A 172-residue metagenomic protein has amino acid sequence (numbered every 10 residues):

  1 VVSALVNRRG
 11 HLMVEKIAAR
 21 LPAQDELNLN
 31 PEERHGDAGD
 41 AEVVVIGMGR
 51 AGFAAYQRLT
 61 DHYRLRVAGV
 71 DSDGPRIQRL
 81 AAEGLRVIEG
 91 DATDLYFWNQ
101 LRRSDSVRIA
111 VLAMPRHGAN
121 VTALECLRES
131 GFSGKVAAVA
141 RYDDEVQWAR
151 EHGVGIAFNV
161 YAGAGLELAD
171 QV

Functional and structural regions predicted by a protein language model:
V1-V172: Cytosolic regulatory regions of ion transport systems
